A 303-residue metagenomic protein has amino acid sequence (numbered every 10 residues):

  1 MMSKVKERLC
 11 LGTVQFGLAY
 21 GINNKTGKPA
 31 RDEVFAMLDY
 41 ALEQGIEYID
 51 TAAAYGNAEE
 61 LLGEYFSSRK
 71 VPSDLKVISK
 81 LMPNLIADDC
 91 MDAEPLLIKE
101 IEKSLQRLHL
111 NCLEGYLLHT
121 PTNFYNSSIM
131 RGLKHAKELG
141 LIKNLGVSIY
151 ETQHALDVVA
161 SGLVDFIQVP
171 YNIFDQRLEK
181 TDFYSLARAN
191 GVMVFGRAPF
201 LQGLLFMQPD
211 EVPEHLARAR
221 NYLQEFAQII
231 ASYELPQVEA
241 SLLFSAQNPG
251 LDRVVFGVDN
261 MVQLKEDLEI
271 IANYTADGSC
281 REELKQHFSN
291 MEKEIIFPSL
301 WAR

Functional and structural regions predicted by a protein language model:
M1-L75: N-terminal binding-site loop/beta-alpha segment at the start of enzyme catalytic domains that lines or forms
S3-V5, G63-K76, L105-H109, V158-G162 (+1 more regions): Acidic (Asp/Glu)-rich catalytic clusters
L11, I49, L62, V77 (+7 more regions): Conserved, mostly hydrophobic/aromatic
L18-N23, N84-C90, L205-M207: A short acidic, helix-capping loop that chelates divalent metal ions and anchors anionic groups
T26-Y40, D92-L108, Y150-D157, S241: Short, acidic/polar
S73-I86, H119: A short, structured active-site edge motif that brings together acidic residues
L105-N123: Active-site groove signature of glycoside hydrolases
P121-I296, L300-R303: Beta/alpha (TIM)-barrel catalytic core signal, keyed to glycine-rich beta->alpha loops juxtaposed to Asp/Glu that bind
